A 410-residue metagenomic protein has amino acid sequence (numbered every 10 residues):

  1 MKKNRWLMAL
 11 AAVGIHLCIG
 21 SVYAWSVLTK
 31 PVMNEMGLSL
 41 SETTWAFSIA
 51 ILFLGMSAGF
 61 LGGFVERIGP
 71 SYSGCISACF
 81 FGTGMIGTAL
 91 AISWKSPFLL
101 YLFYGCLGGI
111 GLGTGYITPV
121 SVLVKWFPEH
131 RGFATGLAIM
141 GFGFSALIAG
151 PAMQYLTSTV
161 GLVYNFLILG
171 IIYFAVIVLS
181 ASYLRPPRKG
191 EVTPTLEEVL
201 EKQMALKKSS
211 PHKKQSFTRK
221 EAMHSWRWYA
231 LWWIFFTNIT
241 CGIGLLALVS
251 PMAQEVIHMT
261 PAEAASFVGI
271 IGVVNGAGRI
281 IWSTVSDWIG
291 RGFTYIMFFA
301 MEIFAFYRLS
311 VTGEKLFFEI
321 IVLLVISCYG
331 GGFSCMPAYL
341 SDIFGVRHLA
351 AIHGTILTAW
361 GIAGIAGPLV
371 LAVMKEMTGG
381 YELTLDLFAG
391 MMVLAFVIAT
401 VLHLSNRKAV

Functional and structural regions predicted by a protein language model:
W25-K30, K220-W282, P337, G367: Extracytoplasmic gate region of multi-pass secondary transporters
V32, G113-F127, A134-T135, G331-F344: Intracellular juxtamembrane helix-capping segments at the cytosolic ends of symmetry-related transmembrane helices
V32-M33, F64-V65, I148-V160, N165 (+3 more regions): Interfacial helix-cap and linker-helix signal at transmembrane-aqueous boundaries of multi-pass secondary transporters
S57-P70, R279-G290, K375: Helix-to-loop junctions at the C-terminal end of transmembrane segments in multipass secondary transporters
C79-S93, M301-G313: C-terminal ends and interior cores of transmembrane alpha-helices in multi-pass membrane transporters/permeases
P97-G113, F317-G331: Hydrophobic core of transmembrane alpha-helices in multi-pass small-molecule transporters, especially MFS/SLC-type
F142-K189: Helix-loop-helix hairpin linking two adjacent transmembrane segments in secondary transporters
L231, C241, E263-Y339: C-terminal transmembrane helical hairpin of 12-TM major facilitator-type secondary transporters
